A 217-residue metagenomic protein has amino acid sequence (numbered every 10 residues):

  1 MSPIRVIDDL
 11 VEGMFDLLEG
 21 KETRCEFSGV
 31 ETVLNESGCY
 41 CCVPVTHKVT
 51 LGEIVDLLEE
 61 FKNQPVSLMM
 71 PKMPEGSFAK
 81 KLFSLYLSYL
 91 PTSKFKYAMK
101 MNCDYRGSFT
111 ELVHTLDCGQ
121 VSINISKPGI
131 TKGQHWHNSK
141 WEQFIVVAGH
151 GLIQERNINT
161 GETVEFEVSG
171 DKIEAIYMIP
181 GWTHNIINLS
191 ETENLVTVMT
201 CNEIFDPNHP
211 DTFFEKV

Functional and structural regions predicted by a protein language model:
S2-M99: Mid/C-terminal beta-alpha module of Rossmann-like enzyme folds, strongest in SDR-family dehydrogenases/epimerases
Y40-C41, S139-N157: Glycine- and acidic-residue-biased ligand/ion/polar-headgroup-sensing regions
F95-Q134: A short glycine-rich, His/Asp/Glu-containing loop-to-beta-strand
N102, G119, S126, V147-A148 (+2 more regions): Double-stranded beta-helix
F109, G133-H135, I153-E155, A175-M178 (+1 more regions): Short beta-strand His + acidic residue motifs that chelate non-heme Fe in jelly-roll/DSBH and cupin folds
C118, I130-Q143, G170-K172: A short beta-loop-beta micro-motif enriched in histidine and acidic residues
N157-W182: Short acidic-glycine-tyrosine-enriched beta hairpin
T160-E162, I187-V217: Double-stranded beta-helix
